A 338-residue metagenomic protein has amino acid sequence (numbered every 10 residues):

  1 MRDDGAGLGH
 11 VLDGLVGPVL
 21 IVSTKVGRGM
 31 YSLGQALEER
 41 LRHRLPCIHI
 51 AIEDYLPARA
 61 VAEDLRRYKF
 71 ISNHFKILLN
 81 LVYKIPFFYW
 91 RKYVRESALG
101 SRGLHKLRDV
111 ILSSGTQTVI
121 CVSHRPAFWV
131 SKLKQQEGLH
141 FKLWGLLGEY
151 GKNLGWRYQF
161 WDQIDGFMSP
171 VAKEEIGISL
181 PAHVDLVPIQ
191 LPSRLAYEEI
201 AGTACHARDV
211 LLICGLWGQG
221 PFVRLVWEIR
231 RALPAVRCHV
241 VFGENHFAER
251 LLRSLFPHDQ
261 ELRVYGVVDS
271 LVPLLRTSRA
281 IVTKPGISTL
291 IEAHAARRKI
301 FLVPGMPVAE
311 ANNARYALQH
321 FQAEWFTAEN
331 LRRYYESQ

Functional and structural regions predicted by a protein language model:
M1-L56, R230: N-terminal subdomain of nucleotide-sugar transferases
H10-V16, A196-L212: Nucleotide-sugar donor-binding and catalytic loop/hinge architecture of NDP-sugar-dependent glycosyltransferases
M30, V119-L133: An aromatic- and histidine-rich active-site surface loop
A36-S114: Conserved N-terminal ligand/cofactor-binding loop architecture of enzyme catalytic domains
Q136-P188, S193-L195: Active-site-proximal region of nucleotide-activated glycan assembly enzymes, centered on histidine/acidic-rich loops
A204-T277: Donor-nucleotide binding loops and adjacent catalytic segments primarily of GT-B fold Leloir glycosyltransferases
R276-G286: Acidic donor-binding loop of glycosyltransferase active sites
L290-E336: Catalytic binding pocket for nucleotide-activated donors in carbohydrate/polymer assembly enzymes
